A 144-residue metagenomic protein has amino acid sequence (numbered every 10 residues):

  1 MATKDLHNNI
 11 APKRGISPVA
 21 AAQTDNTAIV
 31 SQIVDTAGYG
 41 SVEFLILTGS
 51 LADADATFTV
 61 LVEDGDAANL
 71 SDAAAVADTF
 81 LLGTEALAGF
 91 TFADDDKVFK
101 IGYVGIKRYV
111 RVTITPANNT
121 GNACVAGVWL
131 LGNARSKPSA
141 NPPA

Functional and structural regions predicted by a protein language model:
M1-I16, P116-A144: C-terminal interaction-tip segments
A2-G38: Solvent-exposed, flexible loop/coil segments flanking beta-strands in beta-rich domains
Q32, G40-A52: Short amphipathic, basic-aromatic surface patches that mediate peripheral association with negatively charged
T36-E43, K107-Y109: Extended extracellular/luminal ectodomain segments enriched in beta-structured repeat modules
G49-T57, N118-N122: Extended, low-complexity, turn-rich repeat/linker tracts enriched in Gly/Pro/Ser/Thr and Asp/Glu that occur
D53-D95: Non-cytosolic beta-sandwich-type ligand-binding/adhesion modules
F80-T120, G127-V128: Beta-sandwich interaction modules
